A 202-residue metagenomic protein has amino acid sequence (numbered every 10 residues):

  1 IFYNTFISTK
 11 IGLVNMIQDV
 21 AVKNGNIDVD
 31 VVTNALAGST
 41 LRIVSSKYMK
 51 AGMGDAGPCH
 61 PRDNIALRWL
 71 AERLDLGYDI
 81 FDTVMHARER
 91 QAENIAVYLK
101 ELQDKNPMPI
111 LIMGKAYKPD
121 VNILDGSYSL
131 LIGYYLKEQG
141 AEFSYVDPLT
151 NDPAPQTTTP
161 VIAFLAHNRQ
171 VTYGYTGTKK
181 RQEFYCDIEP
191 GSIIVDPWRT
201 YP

Functional and structural regions predicted by a protein language model:
I1-P202: Structural/interface elements that position substrates and couple domains in central-metabolism enzymes
